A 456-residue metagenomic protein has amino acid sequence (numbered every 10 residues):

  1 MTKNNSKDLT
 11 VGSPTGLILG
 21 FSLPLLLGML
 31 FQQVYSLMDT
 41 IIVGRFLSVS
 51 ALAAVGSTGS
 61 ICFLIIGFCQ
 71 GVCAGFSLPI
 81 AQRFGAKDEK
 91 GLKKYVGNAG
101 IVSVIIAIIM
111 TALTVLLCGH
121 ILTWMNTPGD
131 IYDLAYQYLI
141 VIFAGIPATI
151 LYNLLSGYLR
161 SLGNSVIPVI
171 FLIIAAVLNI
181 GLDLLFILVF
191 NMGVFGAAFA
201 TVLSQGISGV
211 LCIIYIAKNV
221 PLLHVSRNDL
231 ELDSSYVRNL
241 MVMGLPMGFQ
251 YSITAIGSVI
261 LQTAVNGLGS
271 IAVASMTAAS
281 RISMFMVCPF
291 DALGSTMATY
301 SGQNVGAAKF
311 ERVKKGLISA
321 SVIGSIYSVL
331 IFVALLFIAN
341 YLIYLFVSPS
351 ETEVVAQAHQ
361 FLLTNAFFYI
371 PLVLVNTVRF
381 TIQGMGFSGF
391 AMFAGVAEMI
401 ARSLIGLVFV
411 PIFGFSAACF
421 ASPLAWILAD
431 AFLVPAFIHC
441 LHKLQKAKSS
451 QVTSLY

Functional and structural regions predicted by a protein language model:
M1-S22, I80-G145, V189-L245, S301-F368 (+1 more regions): Short alpha-helical transmembrane segments in multi-pass integral membrane proteins
L9-F46, S60-G75, P79, V104-T111 (+4 more regions): N-terminal transmembrane alpha-helices
G20, V43-F63, G129-L134, V194-F195 (+5 more regions): Interfacial/gating helices of multi-pass transporter permease domains
G20-D39, V141, A175, S204-S208 (+3 more regions): Transmembrane helical elements of multi-pass membrane transporters/channels
L30, V34-L52, L122-G129, L185-M192 (+7 more regions): Helix-terminus/linker motif at the lipid-water interface of multi-pass membrane proteins
L52-A112, T149-P168, S275-A339, L372-G386 (+1 more regions): Small-residue-rich hydrophobic transmembrane alpha-helices
L64-G67, N179-D183, G209-I213, F285-C288 (+3 more regions): Hydrophobic transmembrane alpha-helices of multi-pass small-molecule transporters
C73, V141-R160, P168-A176, A197-C212 (+4 more regions): Short runs within selected transmembrane alpha-helices of multi-pass transporters and secretion channels
